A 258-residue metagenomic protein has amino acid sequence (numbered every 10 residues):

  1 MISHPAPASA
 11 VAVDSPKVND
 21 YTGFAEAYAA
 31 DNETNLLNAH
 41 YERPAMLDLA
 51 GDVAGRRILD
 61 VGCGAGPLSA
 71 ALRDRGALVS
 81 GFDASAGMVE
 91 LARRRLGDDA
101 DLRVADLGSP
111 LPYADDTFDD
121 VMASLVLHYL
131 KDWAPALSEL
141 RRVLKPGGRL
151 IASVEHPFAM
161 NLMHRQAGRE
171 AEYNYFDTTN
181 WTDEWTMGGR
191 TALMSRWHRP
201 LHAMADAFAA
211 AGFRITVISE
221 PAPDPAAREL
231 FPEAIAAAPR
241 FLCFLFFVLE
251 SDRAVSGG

Functional and structural regions predicted by a protein language model:
I2-A54, P67, A71, M88-L91 (+1 more regions): Conserved class I S-adenosyl-L-methionine
L59-V61, A65-P110: Class I SAM-dependent methyltransferase SAM/SAH-binding core
L111-D120: A short acidic, Gly/Pro-enriched loop at the edge of an enzyme's catalytic core that lines a small-molecule cofactor
D119-D132: A short SAM/SAH-binding and catalytic strip from SAM-dependent methyltransferases
A134-R149: A short glycine-rich, Lys/Arg-flanked "PGG" loop and its adjoining helix->strand segment in the class I
R149-D183: Conserved class I S-adenosyl-L-methionine
W185, S195-I218: Short alpha-helix
A207-G258: C-terminal lobe and adjacent flexible extensions of AdoMet/dcAdoMet transferase-like proteins
